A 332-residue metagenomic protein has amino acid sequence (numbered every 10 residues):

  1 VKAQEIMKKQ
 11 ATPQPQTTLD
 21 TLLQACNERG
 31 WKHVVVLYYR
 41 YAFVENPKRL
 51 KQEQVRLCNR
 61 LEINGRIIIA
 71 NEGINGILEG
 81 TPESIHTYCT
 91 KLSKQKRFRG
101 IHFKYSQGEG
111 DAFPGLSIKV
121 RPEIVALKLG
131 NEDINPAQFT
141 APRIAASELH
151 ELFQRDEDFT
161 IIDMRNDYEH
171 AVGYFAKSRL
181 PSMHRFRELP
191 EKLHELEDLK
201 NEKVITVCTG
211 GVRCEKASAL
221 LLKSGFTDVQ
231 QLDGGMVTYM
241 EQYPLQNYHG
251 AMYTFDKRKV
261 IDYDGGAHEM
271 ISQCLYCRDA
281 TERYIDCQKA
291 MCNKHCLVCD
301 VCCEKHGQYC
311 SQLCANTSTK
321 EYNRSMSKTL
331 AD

Functional and structural regions predicted by a protein language model:
V1-E5: Acidic, Ala/Val/Gly-enriched low-complexity intrinsically disordered segments
I6-P142, N166-V204, V212-D332: Rhodanese-like catalytic fold shared by cysteine-dependent sulfurtransferases and DSP/PTP-type phosphatases
I144-H150: Phosphate-interacting basic helix/loop segments used at nucleotide- and nucleic-acid interfaces
E151-R155: A short acidic-Thr-Gly-centered motif at the start of a beta-strand
D156-D158, E202: Short coil/turn connectors at secondary-structure junctions
D158-F159, D228: Local beta-strand N-terminus motif with an aromatic residue
T160-M164: Short hydrophobic beta-strand that contains or immediately precedes a catalytic carboxylate
